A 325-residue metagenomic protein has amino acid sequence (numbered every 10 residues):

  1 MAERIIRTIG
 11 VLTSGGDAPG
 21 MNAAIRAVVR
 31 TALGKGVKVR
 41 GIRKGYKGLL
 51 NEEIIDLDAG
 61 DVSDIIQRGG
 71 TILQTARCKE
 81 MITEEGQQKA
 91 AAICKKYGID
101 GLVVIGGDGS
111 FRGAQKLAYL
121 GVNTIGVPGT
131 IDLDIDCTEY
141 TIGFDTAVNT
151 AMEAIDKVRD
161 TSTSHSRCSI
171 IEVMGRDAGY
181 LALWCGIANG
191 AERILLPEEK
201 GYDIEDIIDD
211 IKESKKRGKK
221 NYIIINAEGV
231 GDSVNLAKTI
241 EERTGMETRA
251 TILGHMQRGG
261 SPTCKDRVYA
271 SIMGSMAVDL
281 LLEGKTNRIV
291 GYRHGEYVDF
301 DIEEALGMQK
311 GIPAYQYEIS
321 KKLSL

Functional and structural regions predicted by a protein language model:
A2-E3, L49-L102, G109-S110, I142-N149 (+2 more regions): Glycine-rich oxoanion-binding loops at beta->alpha junctions
A2-L50: N-terminal phosphate-binding or glycine-rich loops at protein starts, especially the Walker A/P-loop of NTPases
S14-D17, I42-K47, R77-C78, G107-G109 (+7 more regions): Short, ordered loop/turn segments at secondary-structure junctions
A23-V28, G109-V122, A182: Short Gly/Thr/Asp-enriched flexible loops that form oxyanion-binding sites at enzyme active sites
V104-G106, K116, N123, F144-E247 (+1 more regions): Accessory alpha-helical/coil subdomains and C-terminal extensions that flank or cap enzyme catalytic cores
C137-V148, S261-R267: Short beta-strand elements at the ligand-binding edges of bilobed clamshell
D232, I240-L325: C-terminal non-catalytic interaction/assembly regions of soluble proteins
